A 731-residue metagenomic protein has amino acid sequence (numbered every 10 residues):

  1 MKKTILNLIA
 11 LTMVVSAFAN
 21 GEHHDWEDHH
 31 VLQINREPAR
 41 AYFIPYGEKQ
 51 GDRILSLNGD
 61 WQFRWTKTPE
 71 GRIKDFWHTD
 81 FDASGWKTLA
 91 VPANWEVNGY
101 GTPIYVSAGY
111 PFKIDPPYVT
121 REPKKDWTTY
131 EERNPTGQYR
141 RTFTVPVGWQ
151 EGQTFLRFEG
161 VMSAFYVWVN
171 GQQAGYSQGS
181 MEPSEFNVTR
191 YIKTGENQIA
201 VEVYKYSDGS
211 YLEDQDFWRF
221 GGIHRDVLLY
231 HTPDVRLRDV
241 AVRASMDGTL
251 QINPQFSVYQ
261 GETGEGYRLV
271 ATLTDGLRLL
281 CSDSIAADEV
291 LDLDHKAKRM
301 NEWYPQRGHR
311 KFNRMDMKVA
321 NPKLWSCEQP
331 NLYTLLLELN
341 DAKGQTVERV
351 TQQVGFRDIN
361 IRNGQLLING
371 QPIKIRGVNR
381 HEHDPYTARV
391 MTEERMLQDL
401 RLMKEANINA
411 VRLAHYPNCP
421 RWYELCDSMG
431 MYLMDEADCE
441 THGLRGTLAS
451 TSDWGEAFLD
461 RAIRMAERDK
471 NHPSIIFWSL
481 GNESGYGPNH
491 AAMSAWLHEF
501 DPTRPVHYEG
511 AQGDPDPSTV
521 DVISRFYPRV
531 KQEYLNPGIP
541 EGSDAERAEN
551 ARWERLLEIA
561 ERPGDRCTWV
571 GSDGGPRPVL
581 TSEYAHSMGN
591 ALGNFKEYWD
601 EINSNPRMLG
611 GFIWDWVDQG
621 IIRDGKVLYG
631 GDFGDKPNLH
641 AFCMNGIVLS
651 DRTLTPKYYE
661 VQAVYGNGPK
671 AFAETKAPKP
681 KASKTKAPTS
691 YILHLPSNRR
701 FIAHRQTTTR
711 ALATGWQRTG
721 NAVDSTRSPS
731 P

Functional and structural regions predicted by a protein language model:
M1-E22: Bacterial Sec-dependent N-terminal signal peptides
N20-K49, I73, Y211, T232 (+2 more regions): Extended substrate-binding grooves/exosites of carbohydrate-active enzymes
N20-P117, Q198, E202, G276-R278 (+2 more regions): Accessory carbohydrate-binding/adhesion or oligomerization-edge regions at the termini of glycan-active proteins
D25, G47, R64-W65, N94 (+5 more regions): Accessory beta-strand-rich segments of carbohydrate-active enzymes
T88, S107, P116, G276 (+5 more regions): Coil residues (strongly favoring Ser/Thr
G109-P116, R121-T129, Q178-S180, V188-P254 (+8 more regions): An acidic-aromatic loop/edge-strand motif
V169, T249-K298, L335, A682 (+1 more regions): Beta-strand-rich binding/interaction modules
K193-E196, Q255-N360: Extended acidic/polar, glycine-enriched regions that form or flank non-catalytic beta-rich accessory modules
